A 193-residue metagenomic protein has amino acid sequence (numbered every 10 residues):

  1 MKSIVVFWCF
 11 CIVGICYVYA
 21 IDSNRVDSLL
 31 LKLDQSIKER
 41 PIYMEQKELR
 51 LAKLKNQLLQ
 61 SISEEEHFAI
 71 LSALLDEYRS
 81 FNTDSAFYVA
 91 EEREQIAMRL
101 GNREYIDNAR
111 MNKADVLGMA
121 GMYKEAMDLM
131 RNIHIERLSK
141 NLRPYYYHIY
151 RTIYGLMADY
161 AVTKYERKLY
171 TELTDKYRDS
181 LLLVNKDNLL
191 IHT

Functional and structural regions predicted by a protein language model:
M1-V5: Positively charged n-region of N-terminal signal peptides that target proteins for export
V6-G14: Bacterial N-terminal signal peptides
Y17-T193: A "functional boundary" signal
